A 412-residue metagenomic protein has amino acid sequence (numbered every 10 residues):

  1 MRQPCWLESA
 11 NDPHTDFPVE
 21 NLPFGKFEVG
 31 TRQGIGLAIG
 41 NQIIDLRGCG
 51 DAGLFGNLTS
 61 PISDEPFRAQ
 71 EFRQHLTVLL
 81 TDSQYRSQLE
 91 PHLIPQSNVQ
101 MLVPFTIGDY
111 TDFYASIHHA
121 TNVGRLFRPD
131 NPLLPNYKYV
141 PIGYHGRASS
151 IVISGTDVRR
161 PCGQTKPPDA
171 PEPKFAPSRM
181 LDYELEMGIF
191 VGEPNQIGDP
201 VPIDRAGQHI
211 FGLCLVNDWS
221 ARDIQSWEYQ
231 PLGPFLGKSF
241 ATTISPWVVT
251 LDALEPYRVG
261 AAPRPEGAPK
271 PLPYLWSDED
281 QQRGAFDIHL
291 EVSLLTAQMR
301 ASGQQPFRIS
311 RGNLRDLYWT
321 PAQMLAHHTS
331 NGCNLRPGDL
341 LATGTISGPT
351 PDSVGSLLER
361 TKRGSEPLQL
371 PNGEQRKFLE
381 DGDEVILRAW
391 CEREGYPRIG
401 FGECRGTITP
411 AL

Functional and structural regions predicted by a protein language model:
M1-V29, A38, C49-S310, Y318-A322: Active-site microenvironments in enzyme catalytic cores
L22, G36, C404-G406: Small-residue-enriched segments and motifs
R32-I35, P306-I309, I399-E403: Short, mixed charged/polar active-site loops that provide acid/base catalysis or chelate metal/phosphate cofactors
Q33-R47: Short, surface-exposed terminal/edge motifs of secreted or surface/virion proteins that either
Q42-I43, Y110, E186, L340 (+2 more regions): Residue-level marker of beta-strand positions
F286-Y318, P337-T350, D381-A389, P410: Redox cofactor-anchoring modules in respiratory/redox and cofactor-processing assemblies
Y318-S330, R336-P337, L341-W390, P397-C404: Active-site pocket scaffolds in enzymes
G406-L412: Short beta-strand-to-coil "C-cap" segments at the C-terminal boundary of structured domains/repeats, marking
